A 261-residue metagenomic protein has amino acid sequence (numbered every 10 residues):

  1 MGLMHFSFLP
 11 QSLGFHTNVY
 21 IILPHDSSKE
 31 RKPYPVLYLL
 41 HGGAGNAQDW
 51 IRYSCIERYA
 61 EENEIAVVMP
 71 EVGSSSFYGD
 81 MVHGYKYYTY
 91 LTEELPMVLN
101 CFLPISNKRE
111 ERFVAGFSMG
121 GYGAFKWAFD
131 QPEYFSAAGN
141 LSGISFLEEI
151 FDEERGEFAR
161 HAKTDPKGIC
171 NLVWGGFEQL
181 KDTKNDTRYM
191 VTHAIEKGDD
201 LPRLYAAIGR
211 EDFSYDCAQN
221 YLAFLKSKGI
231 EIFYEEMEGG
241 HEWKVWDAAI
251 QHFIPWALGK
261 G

Functional and structural regions predicted by a protein language model:
M1-G261: Non-catalytic cap/lid and distal C-terminal segments of serine-dependent acyl enzymes
